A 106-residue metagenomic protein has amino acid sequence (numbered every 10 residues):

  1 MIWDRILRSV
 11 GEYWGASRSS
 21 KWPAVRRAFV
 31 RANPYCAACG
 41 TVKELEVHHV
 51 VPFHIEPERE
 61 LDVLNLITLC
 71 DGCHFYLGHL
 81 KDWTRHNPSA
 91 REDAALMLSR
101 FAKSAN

Functional and structural regions predicted by a protein language model:
M1-A24, G40-K43, H79, R85-N106: A boundary/linker detector
L7, G11, F29, H48-P52: Generic, low-specificity signal for short hydrophobic/alpha-helical stretches with a mild N-terminal bias, encompassing
S20-R27, H54-E60: Short, intrinsically disordered, charge-biased short linear motifs at domain edges
K21-H48, C70-G72: Short cysteine-rich loop/turn motifs with clustered Cys
A37-T68, K81-W83: Histidine-centered nuclease catalytic patch
D62, C70-C73, D93-L96: Glycine-rich loops and low-complexity Gly/Arg-rich segments that provide flexible linkers or classic glycine-based
T68-L69, P88: Residue-level signal for alpha-helical context at structural boundaries
Y76: Conserved SAM-binding loop
